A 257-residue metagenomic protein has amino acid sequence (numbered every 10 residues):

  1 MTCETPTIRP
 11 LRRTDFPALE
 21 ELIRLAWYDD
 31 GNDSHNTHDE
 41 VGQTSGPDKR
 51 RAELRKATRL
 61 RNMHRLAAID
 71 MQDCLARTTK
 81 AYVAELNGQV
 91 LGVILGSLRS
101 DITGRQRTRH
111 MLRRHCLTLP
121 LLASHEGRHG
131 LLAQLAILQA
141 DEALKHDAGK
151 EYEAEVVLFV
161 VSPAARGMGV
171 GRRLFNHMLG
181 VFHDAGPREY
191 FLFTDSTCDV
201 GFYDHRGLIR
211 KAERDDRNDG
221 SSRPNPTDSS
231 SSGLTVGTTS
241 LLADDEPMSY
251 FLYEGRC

Functional and structural regions predicted by a protein language model:
T7-E21, D30-D33, L98-R99: A short beta-loop-alpha structural element at the N-terminal edge of CoA-dependent acyl/N-acetyltransferase catalytic
D29-N87, L91, L95: Active-site rim helix/loop that mediates acceptor-substrate recognition in acyltransferases
T79, D245-L252: Short hydrophobic/aromatic beta-strand or adjacent loop that forms the aromatic wall/cage of a ligand/substrate-binding
S100-E153, N218-P226, S231-D245: Conserved acyl-donor/pantetheine-binding loop and adjacent beta-alpha core of acyl/acetyltransferases and related
E142, R172, D184, S196-E213 (+1 more regions): Conserved active-site alpha-helix within GNAT-family acetyltransferase domains
E153-A154, F182-D195: Conserved GNAT acetyl-CoA-binding A-motif
V157-R166, F191-G201, D215-S221: Conserved beta-strand-loop-alpha-helix junction that forms the acyl-donor binding cleft
V161, G167-G180, H205: Conserved acetyl-CoA-binding loop-helix of GNAT-fold acetyltransferases
